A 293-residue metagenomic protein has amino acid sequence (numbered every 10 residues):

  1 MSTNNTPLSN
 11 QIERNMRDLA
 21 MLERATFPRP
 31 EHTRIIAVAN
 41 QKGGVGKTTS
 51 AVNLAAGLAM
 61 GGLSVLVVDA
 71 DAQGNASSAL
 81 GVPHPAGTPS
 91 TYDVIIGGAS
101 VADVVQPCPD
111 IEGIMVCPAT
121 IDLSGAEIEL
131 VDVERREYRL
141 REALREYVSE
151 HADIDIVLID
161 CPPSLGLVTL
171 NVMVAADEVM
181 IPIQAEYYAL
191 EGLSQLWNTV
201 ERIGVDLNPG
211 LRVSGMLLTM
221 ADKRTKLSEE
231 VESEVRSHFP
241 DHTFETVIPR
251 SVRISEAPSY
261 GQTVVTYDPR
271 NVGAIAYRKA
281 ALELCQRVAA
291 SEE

Functional and structural regions predicted by a protein language model:
M1-E293: P-loop NTP-binding core
